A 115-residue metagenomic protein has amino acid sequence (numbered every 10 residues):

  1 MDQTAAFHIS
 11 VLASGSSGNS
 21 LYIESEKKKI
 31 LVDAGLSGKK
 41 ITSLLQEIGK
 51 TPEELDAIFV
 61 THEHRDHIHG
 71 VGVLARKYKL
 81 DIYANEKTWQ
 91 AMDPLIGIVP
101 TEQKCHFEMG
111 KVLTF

Functional and structural regions predicted by a protein language model:
M1-I48: Conserved beta-strand hairpin/beta-sheet module of binuclear metal-dependent hydrolase folds, prominently
A5, Y78, P100: Residue-level signal for beta-strand positions within conserved beta-sheet cores that form or flank
S10-S20, A57-H67, D93, G110: Structured catalytic core of nucleotide-sugar glycosyltransferases
E26, A75-R76, G97: Short glycine-enriched loop/turn motifs at secondary-structure junctions
G38-T88, Q103: Active-site metal-binding motif and surrounding structural segment of the metallo-beta-lactamase
E86-F115: Metallo-beta-lactamase
